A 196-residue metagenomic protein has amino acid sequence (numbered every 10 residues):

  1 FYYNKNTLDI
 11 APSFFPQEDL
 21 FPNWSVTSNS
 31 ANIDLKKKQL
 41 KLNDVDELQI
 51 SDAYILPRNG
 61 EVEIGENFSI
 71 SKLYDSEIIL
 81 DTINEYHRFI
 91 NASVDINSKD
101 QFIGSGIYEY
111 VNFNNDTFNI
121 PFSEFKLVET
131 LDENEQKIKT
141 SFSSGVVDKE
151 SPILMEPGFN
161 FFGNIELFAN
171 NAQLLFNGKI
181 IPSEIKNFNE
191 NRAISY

Functional and structural regions predicted by a protein language model:
F1-Y196: Structural signature for solvent-exposed beta-strand/loop edge elements and short helix-capping sites, enriched
